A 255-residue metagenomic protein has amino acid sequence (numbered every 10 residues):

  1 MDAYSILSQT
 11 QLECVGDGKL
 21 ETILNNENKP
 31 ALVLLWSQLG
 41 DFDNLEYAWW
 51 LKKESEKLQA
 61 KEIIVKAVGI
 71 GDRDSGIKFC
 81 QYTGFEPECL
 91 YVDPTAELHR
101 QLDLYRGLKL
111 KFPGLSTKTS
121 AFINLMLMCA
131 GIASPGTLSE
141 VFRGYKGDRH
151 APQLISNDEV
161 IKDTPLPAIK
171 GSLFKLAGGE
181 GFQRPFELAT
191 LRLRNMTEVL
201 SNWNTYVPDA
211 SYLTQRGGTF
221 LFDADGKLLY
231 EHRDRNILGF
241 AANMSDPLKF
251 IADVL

Functional and structural regions predicted by a protein language model:
M1-N25, E46: N-terminal "domain-start" segment that seeds a small globular fold
Q9, A31, G218: Conserved beta-strand and immediately adjacent loop positions that scaffold enzyme active sites
E21-L58, I64-K66: Short active-site neighborhood of thiol/selenol oxidoreductases, capturing the structured segment around
Q38-F42, R73, N236-I237: Short acidic, S/G/P-rich loop/turn micro-motifs used as interaction or catalytic elements
E56-K57, F79-F85: Short, surface-exposed basic-aromatic patches at helix termini and helix-loop junctions that form
A60-S75, E88-T95: Thiol-based oxidoreductase modules, predominantly thioredoxin-like and allied folds used for disulfide exchange
D93-N236: Thiol/selenol-based redox catalytic cores and closely related redox-interacting motifs
R235-V254: A short, polar/charged loop-to-alpha-helix boundary motif
